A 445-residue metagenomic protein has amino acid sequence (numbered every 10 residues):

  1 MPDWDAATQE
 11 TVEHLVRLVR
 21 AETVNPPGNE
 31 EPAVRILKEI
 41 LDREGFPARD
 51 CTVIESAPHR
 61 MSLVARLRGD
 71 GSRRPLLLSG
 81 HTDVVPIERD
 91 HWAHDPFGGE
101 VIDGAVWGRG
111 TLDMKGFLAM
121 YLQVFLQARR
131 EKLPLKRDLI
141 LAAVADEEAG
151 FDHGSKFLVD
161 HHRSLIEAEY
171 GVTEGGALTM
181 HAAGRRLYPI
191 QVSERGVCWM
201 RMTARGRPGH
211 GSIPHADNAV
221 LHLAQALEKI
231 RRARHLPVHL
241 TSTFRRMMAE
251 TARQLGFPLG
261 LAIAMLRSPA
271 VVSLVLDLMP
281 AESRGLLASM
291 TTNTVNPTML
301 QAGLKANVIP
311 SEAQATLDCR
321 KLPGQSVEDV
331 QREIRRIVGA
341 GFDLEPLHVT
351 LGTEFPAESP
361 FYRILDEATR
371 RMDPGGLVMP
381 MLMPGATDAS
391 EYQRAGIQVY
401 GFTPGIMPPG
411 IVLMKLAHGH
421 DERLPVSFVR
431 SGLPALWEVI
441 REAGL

Functional and structural regions predicted by a protein language model:
M1-R109, R130-R137, L317: Acidic/His- and Gly-rich active-site-bordering loop/insert found across diverse amide/peptide-bond hydrolases
T8-Q9, R89-W92, L133-P134, Q191-V197 (+3 more regions): Short glycine/proline-enriched loop/turn "hinge" motifs that connect secondary-structure elements and lie
V106, L112-P189: Acidic/histidine-rich catalytic neighborhood of metal-dependent amide-processing enzymes
R163-Y170, G176-R185, I190-W199, G211-L300 (+2 more regions): Acidic-enriched catalytic cores of C-N bond-cleaving enzymes acting on peptides and small amides
L227-V238, R253, F257, P356-I406: Active-site-adjacent substrate-binding region of metalloamidase/peptidase-like peptide-processing proteins
P297, L317, L365, Y392 (+1 more regions): Hydrophobic, well-ordered secondary-structure elements that form the walls of internal hydrophobic environments
K305-I337, P356-D366: C-terminal substrate/ligand-recognition segments
L351, G375-G444: Zn-dependent metallopeptidase/amidohydrolase metal-coordination segment
